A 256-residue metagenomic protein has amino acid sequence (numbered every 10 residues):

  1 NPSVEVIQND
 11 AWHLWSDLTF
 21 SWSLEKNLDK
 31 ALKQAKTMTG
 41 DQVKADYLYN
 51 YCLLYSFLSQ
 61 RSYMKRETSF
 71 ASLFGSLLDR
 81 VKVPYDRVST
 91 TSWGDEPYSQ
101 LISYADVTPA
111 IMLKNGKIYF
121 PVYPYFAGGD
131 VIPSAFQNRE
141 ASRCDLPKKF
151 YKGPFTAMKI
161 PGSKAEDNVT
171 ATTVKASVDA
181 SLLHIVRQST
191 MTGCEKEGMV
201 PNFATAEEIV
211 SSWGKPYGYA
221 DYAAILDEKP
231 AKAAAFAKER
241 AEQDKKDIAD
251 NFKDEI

Functional and structural regions predicted by a protein language model:
N1-S56, A180-L182, V186-Q188, T192-S211 (+2 more regions): Secretory-pathway-linked proteins and extracytosolic
Q42, D46, M64-S72, I102-A105 (+3 more regions): Conserved structured core elements
N50-L58, S62-M64, V88: Charged- and aromatic-enriched interaction segments used to assemble and dock large macromolecular complexes
Y51, T68-T156: Hydrophobic/aromatic-rich core segments of domains that either
S62-Y63, S89-T90, Q100, V107 (+3 more regions): Composition- and surface-driven signal marking solvent-exposed, interaction-prone regions in large proteins
K152-T170, Q243-I256: Edge strands and adjacent loops of beta-rich recognition modules
T156-M191: Early extracytoplasmic/domain-onset interaction patches
I209-I256: Glycine/threonine-rich ATP-lid/beta-loop region of ATP-binding domains
